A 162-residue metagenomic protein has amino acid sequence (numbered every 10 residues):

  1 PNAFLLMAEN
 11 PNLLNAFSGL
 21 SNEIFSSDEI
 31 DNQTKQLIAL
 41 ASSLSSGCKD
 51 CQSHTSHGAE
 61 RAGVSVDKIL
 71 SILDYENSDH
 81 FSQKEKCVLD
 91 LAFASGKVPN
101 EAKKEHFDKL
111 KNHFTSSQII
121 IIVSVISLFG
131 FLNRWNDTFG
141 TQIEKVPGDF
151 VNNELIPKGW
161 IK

Functional and structural regions predicted by a protein language model:
P1-K162: Hydrophobic alpha-helical segments
